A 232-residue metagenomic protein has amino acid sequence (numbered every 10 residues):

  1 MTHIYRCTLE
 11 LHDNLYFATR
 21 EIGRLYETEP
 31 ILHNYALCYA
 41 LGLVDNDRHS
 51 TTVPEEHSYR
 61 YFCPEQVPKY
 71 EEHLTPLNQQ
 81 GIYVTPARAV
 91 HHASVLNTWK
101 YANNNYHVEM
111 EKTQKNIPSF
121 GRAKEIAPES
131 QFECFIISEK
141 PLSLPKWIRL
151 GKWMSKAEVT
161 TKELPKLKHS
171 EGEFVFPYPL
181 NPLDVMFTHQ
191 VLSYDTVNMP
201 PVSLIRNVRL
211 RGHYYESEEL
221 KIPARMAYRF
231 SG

Functional and structural regions predicted by a protein language model:
M1-H3, P128: A short, structural micro-pattern
H3-D13: Short amphipathic
L11-L15, S138-K140: Beta-strand elements of well-folded, non-transmembrane domains
L15-E21: Short N-terminal binding/cap micro-motifs at the start of the first secondary-structure element
E21-G23, E109-S119, A224, Y228: Short linear interaction motifs
E29-P141: Extended, compositionally biased
K124, E129-G232: Basic polyanion-binding and macromolecular-assembly surfaces
